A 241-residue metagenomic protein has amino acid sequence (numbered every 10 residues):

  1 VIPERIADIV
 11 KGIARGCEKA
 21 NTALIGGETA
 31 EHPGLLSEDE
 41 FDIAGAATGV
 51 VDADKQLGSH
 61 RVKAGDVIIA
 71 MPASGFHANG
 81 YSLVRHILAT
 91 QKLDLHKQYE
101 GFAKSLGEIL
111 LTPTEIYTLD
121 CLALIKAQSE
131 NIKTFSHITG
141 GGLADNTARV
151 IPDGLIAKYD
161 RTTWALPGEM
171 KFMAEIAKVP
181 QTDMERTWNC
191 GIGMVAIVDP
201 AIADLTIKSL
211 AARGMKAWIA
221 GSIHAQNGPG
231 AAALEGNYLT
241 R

Functional and structural regions predicted by a protein language model:
V1-S82, S222, E235-N237: Glycine-rich anion-binding loops of enzyme active sites
R5-A20, L36-I43, E100-L111, E115-R241: Glycine-/charge-enriched secondary-structure boundary and capping motifs
G58, Q91, L95, L143 (+1 more regions): Membrane-targeting and insertion segments and their boundary/processing signals
V62-E108: Acidic, glycine-rich loop-and-beta core segments that form the ion-binding/anion-interacting portion of active sites
